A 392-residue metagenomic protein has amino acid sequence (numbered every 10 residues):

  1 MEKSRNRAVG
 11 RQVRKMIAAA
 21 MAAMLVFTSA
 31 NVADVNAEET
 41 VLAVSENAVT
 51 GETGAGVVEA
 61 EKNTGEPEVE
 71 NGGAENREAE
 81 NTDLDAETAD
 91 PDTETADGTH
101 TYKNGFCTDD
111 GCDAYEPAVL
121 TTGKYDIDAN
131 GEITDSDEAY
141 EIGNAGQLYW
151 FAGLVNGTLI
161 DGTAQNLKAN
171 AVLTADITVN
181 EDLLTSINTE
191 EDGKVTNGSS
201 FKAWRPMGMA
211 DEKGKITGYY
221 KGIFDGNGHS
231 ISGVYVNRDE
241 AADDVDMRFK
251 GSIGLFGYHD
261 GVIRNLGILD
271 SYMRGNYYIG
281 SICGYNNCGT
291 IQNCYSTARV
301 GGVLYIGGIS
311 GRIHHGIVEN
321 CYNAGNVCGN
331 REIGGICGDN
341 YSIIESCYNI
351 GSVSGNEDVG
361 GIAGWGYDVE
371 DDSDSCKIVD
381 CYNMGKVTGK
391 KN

Functional and structural regions predicted by a protein language model:
M1-A20: Bacterial Sec-dependent N-terminal signal peptides
M1-R7, N31-E132, A145: Low-complexity, acidic Ser/Thr/Pro-rich repeat tracts that form intrinsically disordered stalk/linker regions of very
Q12-R14, S29-V32: Secretory targeting signatures
R14, M21-A22, T82, E87 (+1 more regions): Enrichment for repetitive, rod-forming helical segments
M21-S29: Hydrophobic core
E38, G56, N63-E66, E78 (+1 more regions): Surface-exposed repetitive/solenoidal architectures
